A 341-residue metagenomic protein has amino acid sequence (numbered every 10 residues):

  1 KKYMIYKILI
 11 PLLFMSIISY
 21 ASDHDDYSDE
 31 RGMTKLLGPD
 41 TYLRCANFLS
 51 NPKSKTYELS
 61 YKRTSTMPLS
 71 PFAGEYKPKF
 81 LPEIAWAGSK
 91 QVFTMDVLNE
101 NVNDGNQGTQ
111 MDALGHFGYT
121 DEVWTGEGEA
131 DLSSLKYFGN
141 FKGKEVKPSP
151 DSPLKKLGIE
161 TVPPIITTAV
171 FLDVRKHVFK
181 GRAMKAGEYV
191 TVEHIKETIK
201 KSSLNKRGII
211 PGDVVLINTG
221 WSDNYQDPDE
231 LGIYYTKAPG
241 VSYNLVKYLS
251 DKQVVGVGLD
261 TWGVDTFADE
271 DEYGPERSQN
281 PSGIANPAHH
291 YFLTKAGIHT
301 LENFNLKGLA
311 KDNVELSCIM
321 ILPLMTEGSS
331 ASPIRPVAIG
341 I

Functional and structural regions predicted by a protein language model:
M4-P11: Sec-dependent signal peptide recognition, specifically the positively charged N-region followed immediately by
L13-Y20: Hydrophobic h-region of N-terminal signal peptides that target proteins for export in Gram-negative bacteria
S22-I341: Active-/binding-site microenvironments in catalytic and ligand-binding cores
